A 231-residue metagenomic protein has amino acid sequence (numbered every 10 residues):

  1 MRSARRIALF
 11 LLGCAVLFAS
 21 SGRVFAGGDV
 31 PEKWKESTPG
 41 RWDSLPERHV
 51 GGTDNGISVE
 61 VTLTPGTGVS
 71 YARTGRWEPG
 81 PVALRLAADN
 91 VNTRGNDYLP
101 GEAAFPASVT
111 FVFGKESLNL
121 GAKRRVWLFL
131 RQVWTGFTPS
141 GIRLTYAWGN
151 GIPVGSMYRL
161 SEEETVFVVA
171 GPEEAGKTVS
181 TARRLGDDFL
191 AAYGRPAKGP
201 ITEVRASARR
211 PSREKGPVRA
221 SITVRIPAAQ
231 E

Functional and structural regions predicted by a protein language model:
L9-A19: Bacterial N-terminal signal peptides
G22-S44, A122-R124: Extracellular carbohydrate-recognition regions
H49-G68: Short carbohydrate-recognition loop motifs
R73-T93, R183, V224: Extra-cytoplasmic beta-strand recognition segments
R73-V82, P100, P172-G176, A197-K198: Extracellular/lumenal carbohydrate-interaction signature centered on repeated Trp-anchored short motifs
A88-A103, S212-K215: Extended, low-complexity, turn-rich repeat/linker tracts enriched in Gly/Pro/Ser/Thr and Asp/Glu that occur
A104-E162: Extracellular/luminal beta-rich ligand-recognition and adhesion surfaces characterized by aromatic-Gly/Pro-enriched
E162, A175-G216: Extracellular beta-strand ligand-recognition surfaces/modules
